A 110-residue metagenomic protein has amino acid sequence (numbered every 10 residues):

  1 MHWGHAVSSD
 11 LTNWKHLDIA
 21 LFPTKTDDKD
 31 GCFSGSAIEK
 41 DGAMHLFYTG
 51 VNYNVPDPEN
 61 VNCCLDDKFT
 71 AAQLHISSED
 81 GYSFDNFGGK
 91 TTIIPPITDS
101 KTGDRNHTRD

Functional and structural regions predicted by a protein language model:
M1-D110: Beta-rich carbohydrate-recognition and catalytic domains
